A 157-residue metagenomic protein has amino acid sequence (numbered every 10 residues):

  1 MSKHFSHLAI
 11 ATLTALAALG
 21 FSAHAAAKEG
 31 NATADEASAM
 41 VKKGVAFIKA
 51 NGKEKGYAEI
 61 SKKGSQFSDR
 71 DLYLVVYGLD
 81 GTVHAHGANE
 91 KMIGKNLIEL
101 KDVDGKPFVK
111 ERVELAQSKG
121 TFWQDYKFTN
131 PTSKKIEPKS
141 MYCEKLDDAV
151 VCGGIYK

Functional and structural regions predicted by a protein language model:
S2-K157: N-terminal membrane-sensor/transducer module of prokaryotic signaling receptors
